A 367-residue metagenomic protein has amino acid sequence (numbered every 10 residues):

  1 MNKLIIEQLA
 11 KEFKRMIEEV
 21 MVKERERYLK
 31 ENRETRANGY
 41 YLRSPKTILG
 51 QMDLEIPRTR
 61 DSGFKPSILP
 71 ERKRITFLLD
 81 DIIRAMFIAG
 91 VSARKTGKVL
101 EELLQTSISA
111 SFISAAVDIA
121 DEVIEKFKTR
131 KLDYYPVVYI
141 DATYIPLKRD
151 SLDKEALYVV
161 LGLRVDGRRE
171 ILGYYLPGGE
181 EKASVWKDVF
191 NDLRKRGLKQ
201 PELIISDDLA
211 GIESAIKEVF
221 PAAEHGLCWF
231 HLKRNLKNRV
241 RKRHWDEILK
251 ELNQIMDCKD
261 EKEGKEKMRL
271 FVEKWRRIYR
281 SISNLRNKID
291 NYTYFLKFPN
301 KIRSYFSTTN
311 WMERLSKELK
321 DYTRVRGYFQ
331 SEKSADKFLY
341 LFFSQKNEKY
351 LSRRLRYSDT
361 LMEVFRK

Functional and structural regions predicted by a protein language model:
M1-P70, S352: Short, conserved DNA-binding cores of transcription-related domains
I5, L9, F13, I17 (+16 more regions): Helical mechanochemical/support elements of P-loop NTPase systems and associated helical scaffolds
E18, K23, D257-K367: Acidic/histidine-rich catalytic cores and adjacent linkers of DNA breakage/strand-transfer/modification proteins
M21, L49, D61, I83 (+13 more regions): Mobile genetic element proteins and their domesticated derivatives, centered on retroelements and DNA transposons
E55-R60, S67-R72, L78, T106-S107 (+6 more regions): RNase H-like nuclease fold core
F77-G90: Short, amphipathic alpha-helical "recognition" segments used to contact nucleic acids or chromatin
R94-Q105: DNA-recognition alpha helix
L176, L203-A210, A215-L252: Conserved beta-strand -> loop -> alpha-helix junction used to position metal-binding or nucleic-acid-contacting
